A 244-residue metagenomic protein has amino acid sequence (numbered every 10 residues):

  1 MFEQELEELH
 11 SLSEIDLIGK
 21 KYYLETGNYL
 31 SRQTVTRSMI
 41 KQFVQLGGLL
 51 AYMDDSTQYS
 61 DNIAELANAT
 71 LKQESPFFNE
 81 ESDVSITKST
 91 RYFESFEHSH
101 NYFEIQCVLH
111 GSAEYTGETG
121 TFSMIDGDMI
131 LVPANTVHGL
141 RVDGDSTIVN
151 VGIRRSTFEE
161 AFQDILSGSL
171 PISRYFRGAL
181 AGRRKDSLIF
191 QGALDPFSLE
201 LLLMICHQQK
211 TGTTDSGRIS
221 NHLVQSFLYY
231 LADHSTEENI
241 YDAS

Functional and structural regions predicted by a protein language model:
M1-L24, V108-Y115, T119-G120, G127-M129: N-terminal start-of-domain structural block
F2-E5, L9, D16-L17, Q42-F77 (+1 more regions): A hydrophobic/aromatic-rich effector-binding and dimerization subdomain of bacterial HTH-type transcriptional regulators
D16, K20-N28, R32-Q33, K41-V44: Phosphorylation-prone, low-complexity intrinsically disordered regions
Q73-S75, N79-R174: N-terminal regulatory/effector-sensing and dimerization cores that precede helix-turn-helix DNA-binding domains
Q106, R155, N221-L228: Short, hydrophobic, well-ordered secondary-structure elements
I189-G192, Q209-H222, Y229-S244: Short, Lys/Arg-enriched, Trp-marked, Pro/Gly-tolerant hinge/linker segments that flank
